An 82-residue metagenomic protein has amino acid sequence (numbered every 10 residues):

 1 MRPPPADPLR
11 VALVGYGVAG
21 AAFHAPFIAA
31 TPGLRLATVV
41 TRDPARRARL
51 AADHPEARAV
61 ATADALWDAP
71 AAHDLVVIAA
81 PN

Functional and structural regions predicted by a protein language model:
M1-H54: N-terminal Rossmann-like dinucleotide-binding module
R58-N82: Beta-loop-alpha module in the N-terminal Rossmann-like domain of NAD(P)-dependent dehydrogenases, especially those
